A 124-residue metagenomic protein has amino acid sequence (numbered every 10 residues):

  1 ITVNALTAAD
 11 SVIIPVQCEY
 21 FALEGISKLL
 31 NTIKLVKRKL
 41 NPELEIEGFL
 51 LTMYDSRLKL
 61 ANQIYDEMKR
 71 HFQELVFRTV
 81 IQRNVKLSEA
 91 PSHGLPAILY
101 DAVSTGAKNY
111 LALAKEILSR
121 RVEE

Functional and structural regions predicted by a protein language model:
I1-V85: Conserved catalytic-core segment of NTP-binding enzymes
Q82, S88, I98: Nucleotide phosphate-binding site architecture
P91-N109: C-terminal boundary of histidine-terminating zinc-finger modules
L113-I117: Hydrophobic "lid"/C-terminal helical patch of Rossmann-like NAD(P)-dependent dehydrogenase/epimerase domains
S119-E124: Generic C-terminal helix-cap and adjacent flexible tail
